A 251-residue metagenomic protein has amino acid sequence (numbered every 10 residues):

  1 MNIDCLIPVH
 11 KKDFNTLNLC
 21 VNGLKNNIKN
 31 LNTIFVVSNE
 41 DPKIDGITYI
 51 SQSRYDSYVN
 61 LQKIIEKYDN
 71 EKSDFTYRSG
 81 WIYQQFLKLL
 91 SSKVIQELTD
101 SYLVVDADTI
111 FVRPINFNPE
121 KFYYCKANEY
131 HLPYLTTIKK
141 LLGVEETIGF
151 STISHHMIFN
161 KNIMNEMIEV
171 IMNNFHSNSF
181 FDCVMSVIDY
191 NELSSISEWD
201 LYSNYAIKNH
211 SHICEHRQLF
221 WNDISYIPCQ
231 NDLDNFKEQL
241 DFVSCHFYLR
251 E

Functional and structural regions predicted by a protein language model:
M1-E66, F247-R250: N-terminal anchoring/stem segment of glycosyltransferases
P8, L17, I47-Y49, T99 (+2 more regions): Nucleotide-sugar donor-binding/catalytic module of glycosyltransferases that assemble extracellular/cell-envelope
P42-E97: Active-site-proximal specificity loops/subdomain of glycosyltransferases
Y102: Short aromatic/hydrophobic "clamp" motif used to bind/position activated sugar donors
V105-A107: Active-site acidic Asp-centered loop
T109-L142: Conserved donor-nucleotide/metal-binding helix-loop-beta segment in metal-dependent transferases, i.e., the alpha-helix
T152-F236: Catalytic core and acceptor-binding pocket of nucleotide-sugar-dependent glycosyltransferases
K237-R250: Extended C-terminal regions of large enzymes
